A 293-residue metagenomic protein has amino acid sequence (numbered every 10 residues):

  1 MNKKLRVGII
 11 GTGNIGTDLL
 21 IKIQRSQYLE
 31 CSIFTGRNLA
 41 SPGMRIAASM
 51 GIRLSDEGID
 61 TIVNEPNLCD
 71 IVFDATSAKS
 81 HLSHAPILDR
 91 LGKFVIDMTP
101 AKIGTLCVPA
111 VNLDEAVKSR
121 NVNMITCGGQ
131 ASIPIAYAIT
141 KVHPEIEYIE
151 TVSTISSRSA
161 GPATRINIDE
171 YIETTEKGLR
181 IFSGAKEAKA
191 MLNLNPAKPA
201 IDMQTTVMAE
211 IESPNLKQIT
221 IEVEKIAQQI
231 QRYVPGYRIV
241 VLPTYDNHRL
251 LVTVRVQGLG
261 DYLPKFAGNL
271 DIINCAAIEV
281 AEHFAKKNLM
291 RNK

Functional and structural regions predicted by a protein language model:
N2-I146, T151-V152: N-terminal Rossmann-like NAD(P) cofactor-binding subdomain of oxidoreductases, focused on the glycine-rich
R6, I10, N14, Q130-L250 (+5 more regions): Active-site-lining helix/loop region of Rossmann-like oxidoreductase modules
H283-K293: C-terminal helix-rich "cap/oligomerization" subdomain common to oxidoreductases
